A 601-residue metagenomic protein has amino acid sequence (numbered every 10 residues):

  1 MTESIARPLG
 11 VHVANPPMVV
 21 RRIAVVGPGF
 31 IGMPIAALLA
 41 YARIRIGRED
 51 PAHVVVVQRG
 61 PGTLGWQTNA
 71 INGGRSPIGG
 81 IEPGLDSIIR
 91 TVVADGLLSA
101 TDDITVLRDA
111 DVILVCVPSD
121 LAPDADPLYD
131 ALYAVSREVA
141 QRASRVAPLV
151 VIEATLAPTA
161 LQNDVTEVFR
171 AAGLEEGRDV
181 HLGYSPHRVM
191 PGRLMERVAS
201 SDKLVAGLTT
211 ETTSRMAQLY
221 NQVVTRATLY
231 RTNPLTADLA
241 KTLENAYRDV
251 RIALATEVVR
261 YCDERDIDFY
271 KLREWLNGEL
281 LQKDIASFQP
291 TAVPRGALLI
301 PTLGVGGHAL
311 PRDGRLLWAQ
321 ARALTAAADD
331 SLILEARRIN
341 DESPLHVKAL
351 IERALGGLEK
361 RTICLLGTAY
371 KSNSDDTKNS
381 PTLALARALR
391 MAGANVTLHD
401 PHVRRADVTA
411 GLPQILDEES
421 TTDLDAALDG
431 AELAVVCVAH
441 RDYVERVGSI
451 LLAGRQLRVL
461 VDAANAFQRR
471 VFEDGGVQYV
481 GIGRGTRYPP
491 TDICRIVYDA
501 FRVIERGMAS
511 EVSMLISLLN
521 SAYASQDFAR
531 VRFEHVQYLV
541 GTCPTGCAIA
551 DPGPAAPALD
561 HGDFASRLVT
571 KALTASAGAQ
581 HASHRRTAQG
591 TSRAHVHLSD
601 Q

Functional and structural regions predicted by a protein language model:
T2-Q601: Structural/interface elements that position substrates and couple domains in central-metabolism enzymes
